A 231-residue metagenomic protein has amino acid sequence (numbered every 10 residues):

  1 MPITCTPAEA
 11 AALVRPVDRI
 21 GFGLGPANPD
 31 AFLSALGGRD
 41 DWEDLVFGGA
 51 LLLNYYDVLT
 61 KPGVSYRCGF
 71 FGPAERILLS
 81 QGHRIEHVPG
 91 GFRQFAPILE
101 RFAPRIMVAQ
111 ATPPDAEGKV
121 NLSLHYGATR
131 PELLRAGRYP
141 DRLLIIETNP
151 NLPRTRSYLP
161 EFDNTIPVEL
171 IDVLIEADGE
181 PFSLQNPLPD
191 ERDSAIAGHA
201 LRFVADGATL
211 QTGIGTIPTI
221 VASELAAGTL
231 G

Functional and structural regions predicted by a protein language model:
M1-G231: Conserved alpha/beta enzyme-core scaffold
